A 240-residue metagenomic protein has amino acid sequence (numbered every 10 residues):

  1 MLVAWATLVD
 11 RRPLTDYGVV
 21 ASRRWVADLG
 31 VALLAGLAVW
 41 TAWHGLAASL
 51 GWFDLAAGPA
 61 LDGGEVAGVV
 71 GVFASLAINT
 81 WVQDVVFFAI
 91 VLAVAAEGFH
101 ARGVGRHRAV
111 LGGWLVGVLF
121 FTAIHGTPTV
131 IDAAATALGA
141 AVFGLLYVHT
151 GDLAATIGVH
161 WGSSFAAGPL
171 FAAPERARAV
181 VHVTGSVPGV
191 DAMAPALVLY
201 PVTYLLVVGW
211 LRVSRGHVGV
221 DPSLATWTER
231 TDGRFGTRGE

Functional and structural regions predicted by a protein language model:
M1-T7: Functionally critical transmembrane alpha-helices in membrane proteins and complexes, commonly lining
L8-R11, H149-T150: Helix-loop interface residues and adjacent transmembrane-helix termini in multi-pass membrane transporters, primarily
D10, A48-L55, L211, R215 (+1 more regions): Perimembrane helix-loop junctions in membrane proteins
R11, V26, A109-G113: Alpha-helix initiation and N-capping motif
P13-V104, R238-E240: Juxtamembrane helix-loop-helix connectors linking adjacent transmembrane helices in multi-pass membrane enzymes
V69-T231: Transmembrane helix-loop-helix hairpins at the membrane interface of multi-pass integral membrane proteins
E229-E240: Cytosolic juxtamembrane regulatory segments of multi-pass membrane proteins
